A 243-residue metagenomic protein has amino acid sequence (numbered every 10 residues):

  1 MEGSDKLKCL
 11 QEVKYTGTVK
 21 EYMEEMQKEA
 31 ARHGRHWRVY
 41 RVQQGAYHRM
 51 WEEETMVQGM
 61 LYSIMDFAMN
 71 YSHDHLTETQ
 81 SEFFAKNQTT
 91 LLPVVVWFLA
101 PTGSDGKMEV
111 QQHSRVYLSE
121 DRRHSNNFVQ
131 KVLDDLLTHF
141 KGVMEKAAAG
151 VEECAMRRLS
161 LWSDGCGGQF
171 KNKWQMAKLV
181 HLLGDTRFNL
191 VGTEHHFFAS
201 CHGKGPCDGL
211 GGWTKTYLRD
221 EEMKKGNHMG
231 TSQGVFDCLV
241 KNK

Functional and structural regions predicted by a protein language model:
M1-K243: Extended mixed-charge, aromatic/glycine-enriched low-complexity segments
